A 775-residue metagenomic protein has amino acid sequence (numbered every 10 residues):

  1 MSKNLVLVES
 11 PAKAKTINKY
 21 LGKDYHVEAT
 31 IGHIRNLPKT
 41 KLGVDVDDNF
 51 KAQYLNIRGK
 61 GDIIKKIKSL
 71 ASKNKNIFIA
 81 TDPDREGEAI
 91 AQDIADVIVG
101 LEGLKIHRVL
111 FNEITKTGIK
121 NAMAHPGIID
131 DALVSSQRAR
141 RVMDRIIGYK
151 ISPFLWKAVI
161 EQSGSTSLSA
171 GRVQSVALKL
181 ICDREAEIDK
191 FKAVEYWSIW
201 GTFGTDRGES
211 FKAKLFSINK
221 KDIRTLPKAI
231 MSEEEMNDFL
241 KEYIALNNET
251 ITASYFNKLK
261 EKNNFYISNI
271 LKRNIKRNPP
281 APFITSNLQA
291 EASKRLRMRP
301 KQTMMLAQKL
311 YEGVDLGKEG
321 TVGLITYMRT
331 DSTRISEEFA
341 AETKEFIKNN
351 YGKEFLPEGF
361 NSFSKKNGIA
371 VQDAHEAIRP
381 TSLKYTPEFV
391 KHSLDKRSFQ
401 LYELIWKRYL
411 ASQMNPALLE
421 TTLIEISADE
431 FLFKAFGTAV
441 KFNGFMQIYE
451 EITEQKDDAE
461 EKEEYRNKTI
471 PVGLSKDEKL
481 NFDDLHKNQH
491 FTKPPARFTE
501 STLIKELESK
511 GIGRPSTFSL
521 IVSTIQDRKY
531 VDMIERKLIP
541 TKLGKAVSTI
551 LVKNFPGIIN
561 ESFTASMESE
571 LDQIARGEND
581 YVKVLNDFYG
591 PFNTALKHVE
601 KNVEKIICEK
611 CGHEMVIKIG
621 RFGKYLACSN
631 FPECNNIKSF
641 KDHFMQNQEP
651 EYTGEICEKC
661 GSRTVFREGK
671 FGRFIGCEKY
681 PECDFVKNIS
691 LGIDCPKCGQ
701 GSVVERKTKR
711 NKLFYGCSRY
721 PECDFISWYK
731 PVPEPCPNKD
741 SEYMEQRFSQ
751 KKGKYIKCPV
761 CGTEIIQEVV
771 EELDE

Functional and structural regions predicted by a protein language model:
M1-Y149, L155, L226-M231, F239-N257 (+5 more regions): Intrinsically disordered, low-complexity regulatory segments
S2, D82-D84, G164-S167, K272-A281 (+2 more regions): Conserved short loop/turn motifs at secondary-structure junctions
S2-L5, T16, S152, W156 (+5 more regions): Basic, low-complexity terminal or inter-domain segments flanking catalytic cores
K116-F203: C-terminal or mid-to-C-terminal helical accessory/interaction module adjacent to the motor/catalytic core
R141-S152, F203, I275-N287, M305-E319 (+3 more regions): Core structural elements
A170, I199, F203-E209, S293 (+5 more regions): Conserved catalytic breakage-reunion loop centered on the nucleophilic residue
C182-D238, R295: C-terminal helical "lid" subdomain and adjoining coupling/linker elements of P-loop NTPases
P279-A292, E319-Y327, P494-E506: Short acidic, hydrophobic short linear motifs in intrinsically disordered regions
